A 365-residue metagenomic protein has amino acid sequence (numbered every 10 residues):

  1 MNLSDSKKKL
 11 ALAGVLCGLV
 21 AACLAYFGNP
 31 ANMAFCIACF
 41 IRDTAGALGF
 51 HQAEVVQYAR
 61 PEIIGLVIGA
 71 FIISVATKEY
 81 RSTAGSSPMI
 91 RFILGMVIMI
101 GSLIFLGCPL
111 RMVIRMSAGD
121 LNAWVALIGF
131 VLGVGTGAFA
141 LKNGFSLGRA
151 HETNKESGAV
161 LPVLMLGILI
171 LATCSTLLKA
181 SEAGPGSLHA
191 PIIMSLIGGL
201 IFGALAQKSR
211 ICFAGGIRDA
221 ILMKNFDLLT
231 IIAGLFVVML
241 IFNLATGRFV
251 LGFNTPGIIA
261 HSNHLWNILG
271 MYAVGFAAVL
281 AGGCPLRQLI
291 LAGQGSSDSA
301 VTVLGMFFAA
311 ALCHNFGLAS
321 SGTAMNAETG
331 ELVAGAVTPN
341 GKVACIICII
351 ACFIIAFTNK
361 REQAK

Functional and structural regions predicted by a protein language model:
M1-K365: Membrane-interfacial helix-loop segments of redox and metal-homeostasis proteins, especially TM-loop-TM junctions
